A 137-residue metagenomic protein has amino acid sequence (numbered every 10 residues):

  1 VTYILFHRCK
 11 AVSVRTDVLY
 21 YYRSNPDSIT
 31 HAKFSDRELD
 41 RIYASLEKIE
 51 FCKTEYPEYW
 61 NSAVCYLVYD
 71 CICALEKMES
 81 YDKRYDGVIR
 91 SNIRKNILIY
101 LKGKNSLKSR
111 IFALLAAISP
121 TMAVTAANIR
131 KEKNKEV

Functional and structural regions predicted by a protein language model:
T2, K10-A44, M78-Y81: Nucleotide-sugar-dependent glycosyltransferase catalytic core
V14, E55-Y59: Structural signature of alpha-solenoid helical repeat scaffolds
R41-F51, N92-I97: Amphipathic alpha-helices of TPR/Sel1-like and other helical repeat/solenoid scaffolds
C52-Y56, L75-D82: Secondary-structure edge/capping motif, primarily at the C-terminal ends of alpha-helices and the immediately following
E58-Y66: All-alpha amphipathic helical-bundle segments outside canonical DNA-binding/catalytic cores that form hydrophobic
C65-E76: Amphipathic alpha-helical repeat scaffolds of TPR domains
S80-V137: Membrane-interface aromatic/basic loop that binds lipid-linked glycans or pyrophosphate carriers, typified by
